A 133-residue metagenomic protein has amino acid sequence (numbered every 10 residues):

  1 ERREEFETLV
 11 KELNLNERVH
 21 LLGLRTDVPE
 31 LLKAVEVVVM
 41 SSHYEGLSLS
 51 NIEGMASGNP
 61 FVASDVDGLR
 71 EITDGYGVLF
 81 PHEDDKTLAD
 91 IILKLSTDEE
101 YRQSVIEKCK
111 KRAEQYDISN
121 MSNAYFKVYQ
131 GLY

Functional and structural regions predicted by a protein language model:
F6-G23: Nucleotide-activated donor-binding/catalytic signature segment of Leloir-type glycosyltransferases, i.e., the conserved
L24, H43: Aromatic "clamp/platform" in nucleotide-sugar-dependent glycosyltransferases that forms part of the donor/acceptor
P29, E36, G58: A short alpha->beta transition loop at the rim of the catalytic pocket in nucleotide-sugar-dependent
S48-N51, L69: Short glycine/serine-rich donor-binding loops of glycosyltransferases
P60-A63: Short hydrophobic beta-strand element within catalytic cores of glycosyltransferases and related nucleotide-activated
V78-D85, K94-E99: Conserved acidic donor-binding segment of nucleotide-sugar-dependent glycosyltransferases
I118-Y133: C-terminal alpha-helical cap of glycosyltransferases
